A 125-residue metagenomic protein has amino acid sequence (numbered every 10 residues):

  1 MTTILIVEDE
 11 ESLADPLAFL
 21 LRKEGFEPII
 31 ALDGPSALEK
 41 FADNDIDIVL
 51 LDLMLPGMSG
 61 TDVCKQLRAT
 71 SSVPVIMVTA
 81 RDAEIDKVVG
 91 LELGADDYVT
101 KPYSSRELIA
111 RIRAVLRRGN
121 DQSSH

Functional and structural regions predicted by a protein language model:
M1-Q122: N-terminal/domain-start alpha-helical segments
